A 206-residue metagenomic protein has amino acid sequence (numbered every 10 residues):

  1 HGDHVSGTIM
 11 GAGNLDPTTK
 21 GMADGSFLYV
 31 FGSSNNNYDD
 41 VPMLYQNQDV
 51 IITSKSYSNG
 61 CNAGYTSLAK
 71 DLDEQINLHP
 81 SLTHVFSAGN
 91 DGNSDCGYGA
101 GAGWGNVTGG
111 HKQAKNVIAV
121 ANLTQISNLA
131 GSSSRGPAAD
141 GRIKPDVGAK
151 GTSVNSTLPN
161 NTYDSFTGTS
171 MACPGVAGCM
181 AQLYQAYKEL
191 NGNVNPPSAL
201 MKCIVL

Functional and structural regions predicted by a protein language model:
H1-N37, Q48-I51, N62-Y65, L78-T83 (+4 more regions): Subtilisin-like serine protease catalytic core
D3, K70, P174-A181, A199 (+1 more regions): A structural signal for well-ordered alpha-helical segments within the folded catalytic domains of diverse enzymes
V5, G25, L72, S132 (+3 more regions): Divalent metal-coordination and catalytic microenvironments
T8-A12, S26, V30-N35, K55-G60 (+6 more regions): Active-site-proximal beta-strand/loop segments in catalytic clefts of secreted hydrolases
N36-L78, T83-H84, G92-T124: Hydrophobic, small-residue-rich alpha-helical packing segments that form membrane-like cores
Y57, D164, E189-L190: Residue-level detector of alpha-helix boundaries and kinks
N106-Q185: Extracellular S/T/G-rich loop segment that most often corresponds to the catalytic His/Ser-adjacent loop
